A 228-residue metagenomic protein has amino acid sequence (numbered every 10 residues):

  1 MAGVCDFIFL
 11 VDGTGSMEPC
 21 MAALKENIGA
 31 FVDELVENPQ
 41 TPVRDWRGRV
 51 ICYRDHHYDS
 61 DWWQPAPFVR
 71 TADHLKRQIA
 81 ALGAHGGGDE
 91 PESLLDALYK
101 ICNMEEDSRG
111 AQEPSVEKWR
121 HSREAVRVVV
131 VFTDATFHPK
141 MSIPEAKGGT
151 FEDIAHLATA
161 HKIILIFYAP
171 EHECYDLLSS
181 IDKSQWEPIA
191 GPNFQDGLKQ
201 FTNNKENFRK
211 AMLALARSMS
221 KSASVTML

Functional and structural regions predicted by a protein language model:
M1-L228: Divalent cation-coordinating acidic motifs and surrounding scaffolds that mediate Ca2+/Mg2+/Mn2+/Zn2+-dependent binding
